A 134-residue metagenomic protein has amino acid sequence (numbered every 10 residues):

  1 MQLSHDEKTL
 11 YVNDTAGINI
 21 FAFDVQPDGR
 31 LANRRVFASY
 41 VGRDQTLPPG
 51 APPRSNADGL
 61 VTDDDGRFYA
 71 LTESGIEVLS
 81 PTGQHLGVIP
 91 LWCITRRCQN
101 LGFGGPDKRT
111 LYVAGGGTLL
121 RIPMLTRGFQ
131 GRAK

Functional and structural regions predicted by a protein language model:
M1-T9, Y40-E73, I94-R109: Beta-rich, blade/repeat-based domains predominating in secreted/periplasmic proteins but also intracellular
Q2-R34: Glycine- and Gly-Pro-enriched alpha-helical subdomains that act as flexible, kink-prone "lid/hinge" or packing modules
D14, T72-E73, G115-G116: Short secondary-structure boundary segments
I18-I20, I76-E77, L119-R121: Structural signal for beta-propeller blades
A22-L31, G83, I122-R132: Short loop/turn segments immediately following beta-strands, especially the blade-tip and inter-blade linker loops
L31-V41, G87-P90, G131-K134: Beta-propeller fold detector
I76-G102: A conserved acidic, glycine/proline-rich C-terminal tail/linker
Q99-K134: Blade-level signature of beta-propeller repeat domains, shared across WD40, Kelch, NHL, RCC1 and BNR/Asp-box propellers
